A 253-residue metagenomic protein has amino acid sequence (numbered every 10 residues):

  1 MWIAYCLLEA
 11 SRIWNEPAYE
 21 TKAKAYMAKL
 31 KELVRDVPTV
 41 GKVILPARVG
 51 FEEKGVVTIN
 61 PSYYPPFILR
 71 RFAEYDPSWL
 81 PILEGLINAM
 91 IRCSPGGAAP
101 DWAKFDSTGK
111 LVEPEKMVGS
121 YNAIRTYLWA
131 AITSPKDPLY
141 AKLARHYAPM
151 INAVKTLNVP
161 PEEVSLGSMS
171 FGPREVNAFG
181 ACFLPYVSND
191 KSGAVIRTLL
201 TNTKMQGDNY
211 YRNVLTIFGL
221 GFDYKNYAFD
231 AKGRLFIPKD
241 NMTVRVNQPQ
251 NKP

Functional and structural regions predicted by a protein language model:
M1-W14: Aromatic-rich carbohydrate-recognition surfaces in CAZymes
E9, T133, P138, F222-D223 (+1 more regions): Generic alpha-helix signal with a bias toward terminal, lower-confidence helices and secondary-structure junctions
P17-G193, Y210: Extended ligand-binding clefts on enzyme/binding-domain cores
P161-P253: C-terminal functional modules
